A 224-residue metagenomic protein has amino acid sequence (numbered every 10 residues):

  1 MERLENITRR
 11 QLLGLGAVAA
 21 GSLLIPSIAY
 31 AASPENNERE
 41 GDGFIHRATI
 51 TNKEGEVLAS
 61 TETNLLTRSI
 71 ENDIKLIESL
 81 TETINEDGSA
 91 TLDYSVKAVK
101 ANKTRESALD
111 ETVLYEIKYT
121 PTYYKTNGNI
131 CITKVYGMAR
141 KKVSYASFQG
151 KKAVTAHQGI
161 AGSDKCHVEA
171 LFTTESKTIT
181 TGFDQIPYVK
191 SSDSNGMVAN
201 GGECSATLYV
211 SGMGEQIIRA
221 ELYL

Functional and structural regions predicted by a protein language model:
M1-Q11, V18-S27, A32-E35: N-terminal secretory signal peptides
R10, V18-A20, I25, I45 (+8 more regions): N-terminal functional modules and adjacent low-complexity/disordered segments of proteins
L15, A20-G21, L58, L66: Residues in flexible loops and secondary-structure boundaries
L15-G16, I25-S27, F44, E86 (+2 more regions): Generic signature of intrinsically disordered, low-complexity, basic-rich segments and short cationic peptides
A32-E116: N-terminal propeptides/leader regions of secreted preproproteins that are proteolytically removed before maturation
K97-L224: Mature secreted bioactive peptide module from preproproteins
